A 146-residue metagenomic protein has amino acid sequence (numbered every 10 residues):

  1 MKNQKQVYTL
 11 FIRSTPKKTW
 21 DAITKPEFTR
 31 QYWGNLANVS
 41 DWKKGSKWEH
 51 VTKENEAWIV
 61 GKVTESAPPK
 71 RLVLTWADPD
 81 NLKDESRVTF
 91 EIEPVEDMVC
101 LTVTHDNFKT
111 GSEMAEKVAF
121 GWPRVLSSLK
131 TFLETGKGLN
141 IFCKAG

Functional and structural regions predicted by a protein language model:
M1-V39: Hydrophobic ligand-binding cavity/cleft-lining segments
N3-T9, K47, W58, R71 (+2 more regions): Intrinsic-disorder/low-complexity, polar/charged segments enriched in Ser/Thr/Lys/Arg/Asp/Glu/Gln
L10, V60-E65, S86-E93: Hydrophobic/aromatic beta-strand elements that line small-molecule binding cavities or substrate pockets in beta-rich
P16-K17, T64-K70, E91-C100: A short, structured loop/turn motif at beta-sheet edges
T19-W20, T29, W48, V63 (+4 more regions): Hydrophobic pocket/interface hotspot
V39-A77: Glycine-rich portal/gate segments that line the openings of hydrophobic small-molecule binding cavities
P79-P123, L129-T131, F142: Beta-strand/loop substructures that line and gate deep hydrophobic ligand-binding cavities in soluble
G138-G146: Acidic/histidine-enriched, glycine/proline-rich intrinsically disordered or flexible terminal extensions
